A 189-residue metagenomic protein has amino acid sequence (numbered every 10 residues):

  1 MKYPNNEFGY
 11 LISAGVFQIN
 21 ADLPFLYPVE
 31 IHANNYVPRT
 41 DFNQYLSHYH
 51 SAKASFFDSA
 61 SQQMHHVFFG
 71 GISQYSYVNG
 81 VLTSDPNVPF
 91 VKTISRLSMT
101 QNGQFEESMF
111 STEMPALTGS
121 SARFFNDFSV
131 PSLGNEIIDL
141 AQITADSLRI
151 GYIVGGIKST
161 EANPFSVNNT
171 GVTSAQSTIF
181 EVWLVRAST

Functional and structural regions predicted by a protein language model:
M1, D22-V37, G80-Q104, S166-S188: Beta-propeller blade signature
M1-S61: Acidic, serine/threonine- and glycine-rich low-complexity intrinsically disordered segments that serve as flexible
I12-A14, Q44-S147, K158: Loop/turn-rich, solvent-exposed surfaces of beta-rich toroidal or solenoidal domains
I19-A21, Y75-Y77, E161-A162: Eukaryotic short linear interaction motifs
L133-T189: TerminUS-proximal long segments
